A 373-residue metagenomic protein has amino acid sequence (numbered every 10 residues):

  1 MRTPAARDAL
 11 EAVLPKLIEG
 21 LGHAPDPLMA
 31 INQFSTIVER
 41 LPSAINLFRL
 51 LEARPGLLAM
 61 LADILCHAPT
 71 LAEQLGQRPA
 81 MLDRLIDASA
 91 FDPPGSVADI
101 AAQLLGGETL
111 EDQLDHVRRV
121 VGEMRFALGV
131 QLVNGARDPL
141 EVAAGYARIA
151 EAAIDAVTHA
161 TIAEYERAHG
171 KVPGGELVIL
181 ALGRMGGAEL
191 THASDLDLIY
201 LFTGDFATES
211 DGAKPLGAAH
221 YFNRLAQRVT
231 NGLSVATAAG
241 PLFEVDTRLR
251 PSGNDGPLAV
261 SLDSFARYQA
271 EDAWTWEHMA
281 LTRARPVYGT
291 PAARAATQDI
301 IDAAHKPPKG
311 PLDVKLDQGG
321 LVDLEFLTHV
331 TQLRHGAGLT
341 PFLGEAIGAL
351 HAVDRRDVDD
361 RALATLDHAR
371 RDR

Functional and structural regions predicted by a protein language model:
M1-R373: A nucleotide- and high-energy phosphate-metabolite-utilizing enzyme signature
